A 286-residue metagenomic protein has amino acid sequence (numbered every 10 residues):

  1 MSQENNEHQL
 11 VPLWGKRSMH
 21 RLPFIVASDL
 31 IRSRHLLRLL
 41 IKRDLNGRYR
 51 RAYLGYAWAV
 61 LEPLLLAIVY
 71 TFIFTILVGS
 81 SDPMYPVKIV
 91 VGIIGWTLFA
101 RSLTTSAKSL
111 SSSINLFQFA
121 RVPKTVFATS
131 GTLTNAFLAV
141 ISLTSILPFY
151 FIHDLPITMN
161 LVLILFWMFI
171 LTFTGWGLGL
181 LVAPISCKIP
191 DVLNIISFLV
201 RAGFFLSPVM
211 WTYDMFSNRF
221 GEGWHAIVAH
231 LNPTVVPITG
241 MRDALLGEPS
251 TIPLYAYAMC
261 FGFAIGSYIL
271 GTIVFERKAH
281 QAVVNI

Functional and structural regions predicted by a protein language model:
M1-I286: Hydrophobic transmembrane alpha-helices and immediately adjacent juxtamembrane helices of multi-pass inner-membrane
